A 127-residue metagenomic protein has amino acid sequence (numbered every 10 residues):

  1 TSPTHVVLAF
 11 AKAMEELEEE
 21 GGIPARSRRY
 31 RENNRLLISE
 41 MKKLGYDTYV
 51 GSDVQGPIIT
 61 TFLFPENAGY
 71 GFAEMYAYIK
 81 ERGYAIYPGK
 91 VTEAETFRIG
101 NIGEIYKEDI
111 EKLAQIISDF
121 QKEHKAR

Functional and structural regions predicted by a protein language model:
T1-S39: Active-site C-terminal subdomain of aminotransferase-like
S2, R29, N67, I105 (+1 more regions): Catalytic cores of large soluble enzymes that bind and process phosphate-bearing ligands
T4, G56, K80, E93-E95: A generic structural signal for well-ordered coil/turn residues at beta-strand boundaries that shape enzyme active-site
K12, E16, L36-L44, E74-Y84 (+1 more regions): Generic non-transmembrane alpha-helical segments
E20-R29, K43-S52, P88-V91, K125-R127: Flexible, glycine/charged-enriched surface loops at secondary-structure junctions
D47-Y78: Conserved PLP-binding catalytic core of the aspartate aminotransferase-like
R82-R98: Conserved PLP cofactor-binding pocket of PLP-dependent enzymes
E95-R127: PLP-dependent enzyme catalytic core of the Aspartate aminotransferase-like
